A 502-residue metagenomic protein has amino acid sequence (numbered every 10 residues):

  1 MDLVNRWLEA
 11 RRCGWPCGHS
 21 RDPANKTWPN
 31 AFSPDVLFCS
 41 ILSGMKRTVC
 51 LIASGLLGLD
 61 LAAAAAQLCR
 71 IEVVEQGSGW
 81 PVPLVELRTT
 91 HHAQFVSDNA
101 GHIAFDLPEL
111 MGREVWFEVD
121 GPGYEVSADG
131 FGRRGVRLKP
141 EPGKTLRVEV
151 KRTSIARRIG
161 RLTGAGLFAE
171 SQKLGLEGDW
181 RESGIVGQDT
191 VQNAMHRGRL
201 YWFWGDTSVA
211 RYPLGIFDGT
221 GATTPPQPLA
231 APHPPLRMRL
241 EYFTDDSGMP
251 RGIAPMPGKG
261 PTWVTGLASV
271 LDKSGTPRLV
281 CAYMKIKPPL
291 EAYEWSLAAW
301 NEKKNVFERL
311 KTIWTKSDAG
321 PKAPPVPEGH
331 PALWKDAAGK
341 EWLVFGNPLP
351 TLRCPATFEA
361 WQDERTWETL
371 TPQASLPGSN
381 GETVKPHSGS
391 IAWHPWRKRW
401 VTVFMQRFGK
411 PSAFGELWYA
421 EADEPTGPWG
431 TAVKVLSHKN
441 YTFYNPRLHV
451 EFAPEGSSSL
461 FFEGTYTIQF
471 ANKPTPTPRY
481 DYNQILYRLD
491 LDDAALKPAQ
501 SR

Functional and structural regions predicted by a protein language model:
C50-D60: Bacterial N-terminal signal peptides
G58-C69: Beta-strand-rich domain onsets/edges
Q67-C69, G77-H91: Short, ordered, surface-exposed loop/turn motifs in non-cytosolic proteins
H91-P108: Short, acidic Ser/Thr/Gly-rich low-complexity loop/linker segments typical of extracellular and cell-surface proteins
L110-R137: A short, solvent-exposed loop/turn motif at the edges and junctions of modular extracellular/periplasmic domains
G143-V186, M195-G260, S269-A323, W334-S388 (+3 more regions): Beta-rich carbohydrate-recognition and catalytic domains
